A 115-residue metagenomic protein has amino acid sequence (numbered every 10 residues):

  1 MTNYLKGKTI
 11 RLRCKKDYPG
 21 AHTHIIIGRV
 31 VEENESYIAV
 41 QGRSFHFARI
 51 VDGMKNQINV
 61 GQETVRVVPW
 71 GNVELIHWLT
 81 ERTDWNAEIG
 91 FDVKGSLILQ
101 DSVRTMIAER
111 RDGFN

Functional and structural regions predicted by a protein language model:
T2-N115: Conserved RNA-binding domains used in RNP assembly and mRNA/RNA metabolism
